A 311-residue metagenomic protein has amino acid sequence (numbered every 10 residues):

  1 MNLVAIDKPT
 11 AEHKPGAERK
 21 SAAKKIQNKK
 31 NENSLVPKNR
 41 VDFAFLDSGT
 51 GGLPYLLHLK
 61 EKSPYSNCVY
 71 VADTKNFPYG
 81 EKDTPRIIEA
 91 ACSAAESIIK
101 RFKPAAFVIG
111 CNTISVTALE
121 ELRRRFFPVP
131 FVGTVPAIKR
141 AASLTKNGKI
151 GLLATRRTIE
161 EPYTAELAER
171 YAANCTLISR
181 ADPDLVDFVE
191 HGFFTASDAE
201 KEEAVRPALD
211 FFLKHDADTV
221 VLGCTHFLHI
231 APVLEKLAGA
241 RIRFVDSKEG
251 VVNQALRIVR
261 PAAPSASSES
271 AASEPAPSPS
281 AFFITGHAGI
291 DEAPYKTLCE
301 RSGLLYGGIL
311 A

Functional and structural regions predicted by a protein language model:
M1-K8, K24-K25, K29-A311: Non-catalytic structural scaffold of enzyme domains
